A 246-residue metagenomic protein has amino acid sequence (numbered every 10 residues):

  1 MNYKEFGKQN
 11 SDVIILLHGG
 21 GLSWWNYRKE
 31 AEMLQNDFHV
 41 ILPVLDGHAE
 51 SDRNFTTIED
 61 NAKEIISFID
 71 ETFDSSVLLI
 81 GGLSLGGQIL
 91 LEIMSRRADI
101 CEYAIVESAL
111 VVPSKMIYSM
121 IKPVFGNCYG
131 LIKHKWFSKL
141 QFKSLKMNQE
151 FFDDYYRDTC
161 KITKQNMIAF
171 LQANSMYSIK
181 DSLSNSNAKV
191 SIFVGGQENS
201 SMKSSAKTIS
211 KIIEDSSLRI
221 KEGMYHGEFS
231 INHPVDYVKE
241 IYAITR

Functional and structural regions predicted by a protein language model:
E5-E50: Conserved HGGG/HGGXW glycine-rich cap/lid loop of the alpha/beta-hydrolase fold
I41-G81: Active-site loop/oxyanion-hole signature of alpha/beta-hydrolase fold enzymes
G82-G86, L90: Gly/Ala-rich beta-loop-alpha elbow adjacent to hydrolase catalytic centers
S95, C101-L131: Flexible "cap/lid" loop of the alpha/beta hydrolase fold
K115-I117, L131-S184: Conserved alpha/beta-hydrolase catalytic His-Asp/Glu region
S186, I192-V194: Short beta-strand/loop motif that positions the catalytic acidic residue of the alpha/beta-hydrolase fold
Q197-S201, G227: Acidic catalytic loop of the alpha/beta-hydrolase fold
M224-D236: Catalytic histidine-centered segment of alpha/beta-hydrolase-like enzymes
